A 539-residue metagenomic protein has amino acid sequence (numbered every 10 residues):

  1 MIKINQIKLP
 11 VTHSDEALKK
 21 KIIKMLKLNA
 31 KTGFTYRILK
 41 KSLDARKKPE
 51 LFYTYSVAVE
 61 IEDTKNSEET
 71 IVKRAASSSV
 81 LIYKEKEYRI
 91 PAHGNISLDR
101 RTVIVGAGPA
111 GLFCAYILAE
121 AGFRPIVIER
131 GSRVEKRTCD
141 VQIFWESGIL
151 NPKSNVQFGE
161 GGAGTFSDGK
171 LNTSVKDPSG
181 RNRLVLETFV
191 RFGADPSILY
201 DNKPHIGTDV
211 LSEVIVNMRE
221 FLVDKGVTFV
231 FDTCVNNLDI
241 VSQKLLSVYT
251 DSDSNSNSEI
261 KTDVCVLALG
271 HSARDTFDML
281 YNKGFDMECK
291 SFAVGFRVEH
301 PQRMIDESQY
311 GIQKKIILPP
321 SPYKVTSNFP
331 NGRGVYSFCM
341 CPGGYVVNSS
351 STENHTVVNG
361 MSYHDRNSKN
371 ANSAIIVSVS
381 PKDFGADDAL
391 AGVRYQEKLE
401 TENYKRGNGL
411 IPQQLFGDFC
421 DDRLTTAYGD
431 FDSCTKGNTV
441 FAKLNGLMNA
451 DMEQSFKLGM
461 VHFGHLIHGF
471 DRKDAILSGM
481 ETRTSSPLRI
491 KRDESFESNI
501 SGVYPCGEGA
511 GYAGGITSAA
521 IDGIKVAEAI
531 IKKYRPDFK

Functional and structural regions predicted by a protein language model:
K3-Y53, A58-F166, K170-K539: Residues forming the flavin
